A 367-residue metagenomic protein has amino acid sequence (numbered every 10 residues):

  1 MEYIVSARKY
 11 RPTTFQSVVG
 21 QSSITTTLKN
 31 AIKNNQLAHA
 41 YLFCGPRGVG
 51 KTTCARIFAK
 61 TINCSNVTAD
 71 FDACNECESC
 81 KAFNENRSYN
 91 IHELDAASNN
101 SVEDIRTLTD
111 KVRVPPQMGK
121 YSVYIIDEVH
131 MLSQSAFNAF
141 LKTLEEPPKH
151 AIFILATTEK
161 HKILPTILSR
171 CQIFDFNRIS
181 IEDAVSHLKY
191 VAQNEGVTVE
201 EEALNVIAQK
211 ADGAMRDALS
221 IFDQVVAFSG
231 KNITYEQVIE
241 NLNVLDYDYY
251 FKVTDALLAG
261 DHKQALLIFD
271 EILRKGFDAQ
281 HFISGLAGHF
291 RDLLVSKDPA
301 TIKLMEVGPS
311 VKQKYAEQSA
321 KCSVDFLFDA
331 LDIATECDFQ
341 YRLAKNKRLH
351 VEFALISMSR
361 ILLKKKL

Functional and structural regions predicted by a protein language model:
M1-I173, D183, V191: P-loop/Walker A NTP-binding region and its immediately flanking N-terminal helices in P-loop NTPase folds
I24, E85-S88, D104-T107, K120 (+1 more regions): Extended, largely alpha-helical regulatory/partner-binding modules appended to the mid-to-C-terminal parts
